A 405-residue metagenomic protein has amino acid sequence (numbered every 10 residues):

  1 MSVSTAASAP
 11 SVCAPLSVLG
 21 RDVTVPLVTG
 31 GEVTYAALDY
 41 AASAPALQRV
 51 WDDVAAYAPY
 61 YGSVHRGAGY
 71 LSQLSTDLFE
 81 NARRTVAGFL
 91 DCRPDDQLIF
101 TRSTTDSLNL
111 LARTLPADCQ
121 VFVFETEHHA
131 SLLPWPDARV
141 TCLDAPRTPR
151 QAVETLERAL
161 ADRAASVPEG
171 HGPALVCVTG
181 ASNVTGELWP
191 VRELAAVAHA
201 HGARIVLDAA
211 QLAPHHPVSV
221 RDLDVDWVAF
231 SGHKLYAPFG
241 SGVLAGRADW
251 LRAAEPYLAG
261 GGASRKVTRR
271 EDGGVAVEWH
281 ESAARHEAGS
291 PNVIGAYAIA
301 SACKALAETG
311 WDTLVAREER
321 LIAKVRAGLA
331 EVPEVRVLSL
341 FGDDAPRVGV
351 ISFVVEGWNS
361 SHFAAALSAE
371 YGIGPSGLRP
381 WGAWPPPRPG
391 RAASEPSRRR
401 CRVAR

Functional and structural regions predicted by a protein language model:
M1-R405: Pyridoxal 5′-phosphate
